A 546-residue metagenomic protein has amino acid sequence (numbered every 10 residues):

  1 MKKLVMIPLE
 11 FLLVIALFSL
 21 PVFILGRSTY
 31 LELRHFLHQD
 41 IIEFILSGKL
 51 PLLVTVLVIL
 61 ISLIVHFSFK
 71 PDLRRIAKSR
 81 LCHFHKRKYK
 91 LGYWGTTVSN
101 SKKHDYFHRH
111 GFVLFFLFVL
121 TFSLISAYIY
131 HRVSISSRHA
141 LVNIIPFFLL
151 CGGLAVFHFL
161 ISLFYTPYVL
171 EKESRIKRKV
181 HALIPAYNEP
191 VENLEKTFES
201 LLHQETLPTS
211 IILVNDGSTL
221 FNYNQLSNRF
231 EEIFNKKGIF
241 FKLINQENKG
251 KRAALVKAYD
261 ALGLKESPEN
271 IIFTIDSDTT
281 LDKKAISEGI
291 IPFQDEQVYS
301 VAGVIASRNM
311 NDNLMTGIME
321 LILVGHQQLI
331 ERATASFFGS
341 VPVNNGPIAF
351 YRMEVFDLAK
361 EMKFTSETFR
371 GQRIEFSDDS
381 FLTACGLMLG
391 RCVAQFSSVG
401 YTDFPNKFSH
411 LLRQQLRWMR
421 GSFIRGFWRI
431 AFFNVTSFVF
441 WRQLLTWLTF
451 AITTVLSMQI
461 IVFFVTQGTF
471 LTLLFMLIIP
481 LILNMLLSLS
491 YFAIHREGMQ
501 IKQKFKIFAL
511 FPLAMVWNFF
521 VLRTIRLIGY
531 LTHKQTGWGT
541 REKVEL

Functional and structural regions predicted by a protein language model:
K2-I176, F338, N518, L522-G529 (+1 more regions): N-terminal membrane-anchoring/stem segments of glycan-assembly enzymes
K3-M6, E10, V14, T316-L323 (+6 more regions): Short hydrophobic helices that act as membrane-entry/anchoring signals
P21, L25, F36, S174-T436: Non-transmembrane catalytic domains and loops of membrane-associated enzymes and transporters that build or traffic
F23-Y30, L52, I125-L150, Y165 (+1 more regions): Membrane-embedded multi-pass helical conduit in multi-pass membrane proteins, especially envelope-biosynthetic
N100-F112, V439, L471-I478, K506-I507: Membrane-helix boundary/juxtamembrane motif in polytopic membrane proteins
E173-E189, F505-F520: Membrane-cytosol interface motif
S397, Y530-L546: Membrane-interface alpha-helices
